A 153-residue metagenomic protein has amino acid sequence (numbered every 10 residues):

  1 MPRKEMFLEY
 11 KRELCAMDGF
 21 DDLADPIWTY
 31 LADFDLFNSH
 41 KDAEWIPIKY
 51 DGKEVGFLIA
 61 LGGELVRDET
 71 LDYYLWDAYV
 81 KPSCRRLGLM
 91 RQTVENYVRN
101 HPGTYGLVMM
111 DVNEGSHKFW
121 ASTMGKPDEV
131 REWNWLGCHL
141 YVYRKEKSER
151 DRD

Functional and structural regions predicted by a protein language model:
M1-T29: Short amphipathic alpha-helix that is part of the acyltransferase structural core
F20-Y50: Active-site rim helix/loop that mediates acceptor-substrate recognition in acyltransferases
P47, K53-G63, Y74, Y79: Conserved beta-strand in the GNAT
V66-D68: Short glycine/serine/proline-enriched coil/turn segments at secondary-structure junctions
V80, R86-R99: Conserved acetyl-CoA-binding loop-helix of GNAT-fold acetyltransferases
T93, N113-F119: Conserved short alpha-helix immediately C-terminal to the canonical SAM/SAH-binding motif I of Rossmann-like
N100-V112: Conserved GNAT acetyl-CoA-binding A-motif
V112, T123-D153: C-terminal "cap" of GNAT-fold acetyltransferases
